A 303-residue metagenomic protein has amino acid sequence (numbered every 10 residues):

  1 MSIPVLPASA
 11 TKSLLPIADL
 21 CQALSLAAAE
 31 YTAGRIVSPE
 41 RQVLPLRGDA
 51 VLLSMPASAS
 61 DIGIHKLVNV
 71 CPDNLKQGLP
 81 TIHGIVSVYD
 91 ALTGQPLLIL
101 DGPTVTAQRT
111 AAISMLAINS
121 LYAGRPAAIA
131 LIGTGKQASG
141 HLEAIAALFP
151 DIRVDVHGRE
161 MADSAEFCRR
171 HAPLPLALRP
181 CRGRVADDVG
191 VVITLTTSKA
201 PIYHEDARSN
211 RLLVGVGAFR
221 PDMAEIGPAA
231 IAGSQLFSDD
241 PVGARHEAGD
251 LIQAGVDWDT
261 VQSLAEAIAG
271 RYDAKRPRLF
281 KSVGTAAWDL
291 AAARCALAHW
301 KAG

Functional and structural regions predicted by a protein language model:
M1-T106, M115, R125, A287-L290 (+1 more regions): N-terminal ligand-binding/catalytic initiation module
L121-A128: Short helix-loop-beta connector
T134-G135: Glycine-rich Rossmann-fold phosphate-binding loop(s) that bind the pyrophosphate of adenine dinucleotide cofactors
A138-S139: N-terminal Rossmann-fold NAD(P) dinucleotide-binding loop
L142, A146-A147: Gly/Ala-rich phosphate-binding loop of Rossmann-like dinucleotide-binding domains, activating on the conserved
L148-H171: NAD(P)-binding Rossmann-fold cofactor-contacting core
L174-L251: Rossmann-like adenosine-cofactor binding region
D222-G303: Adenosine-phosphate binding glycine-rich loop
